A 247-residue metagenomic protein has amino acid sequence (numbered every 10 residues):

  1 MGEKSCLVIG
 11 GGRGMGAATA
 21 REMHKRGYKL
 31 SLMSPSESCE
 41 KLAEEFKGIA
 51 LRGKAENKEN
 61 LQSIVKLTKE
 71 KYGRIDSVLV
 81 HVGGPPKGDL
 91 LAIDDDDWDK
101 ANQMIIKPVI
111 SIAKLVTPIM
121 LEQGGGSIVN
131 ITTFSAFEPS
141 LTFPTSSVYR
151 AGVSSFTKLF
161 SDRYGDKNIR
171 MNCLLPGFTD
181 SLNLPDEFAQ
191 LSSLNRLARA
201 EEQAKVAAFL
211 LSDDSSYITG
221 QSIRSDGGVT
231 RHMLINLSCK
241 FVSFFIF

Functional and structural regions predicted by a protein language model:
G12-R13: Conserved glycine-rich cofactor-binding loop
D89-N102, F188: Substrate-binding pocket helix/loop in short-chain dehydrogenase/reductase
A113, Y149-R150, T157: Active-site helix of classical SDR
P118, D162-D166, S216: Alpha-helical segment proximal to the catalytic Tyr-Lys
T133: Residue(s) in the substrate-gating loop at a strand-loop-helix junction that position the organic substrate next
E138, T219-F247: Short C-terminal tail/terminal secondary-structure segment of NAD(P)H-dependent dehydrogenase/reductase domains
R196-S225, V229-R231: C-terminal substrate-recognition "lid" of short-chain dehydrogenase/reductases
